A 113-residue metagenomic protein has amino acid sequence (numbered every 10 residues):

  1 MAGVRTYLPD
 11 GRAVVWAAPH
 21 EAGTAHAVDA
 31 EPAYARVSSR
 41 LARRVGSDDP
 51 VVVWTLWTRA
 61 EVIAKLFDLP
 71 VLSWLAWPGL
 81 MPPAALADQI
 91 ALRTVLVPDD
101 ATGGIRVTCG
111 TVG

Functional and structural regions predicted by a protein language model:
M1-G113: Core catalytic alpha/beta fold that binds nucleotide/phospho-ligands
